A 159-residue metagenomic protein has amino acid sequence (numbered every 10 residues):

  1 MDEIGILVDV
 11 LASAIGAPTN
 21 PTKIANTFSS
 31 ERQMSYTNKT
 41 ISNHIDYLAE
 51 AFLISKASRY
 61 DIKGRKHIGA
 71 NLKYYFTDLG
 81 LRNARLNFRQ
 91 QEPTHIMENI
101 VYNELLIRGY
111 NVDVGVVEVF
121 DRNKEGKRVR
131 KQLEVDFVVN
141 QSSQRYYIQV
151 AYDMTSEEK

Functional and structural regions predicted by a protein language model:
M1-E50, K56-A57: Conserved helicase/translocase motor-coupling segment
T40-K159: A cross-kingdom feature that marks ATP-driven nucleic-acid transaction machinery
